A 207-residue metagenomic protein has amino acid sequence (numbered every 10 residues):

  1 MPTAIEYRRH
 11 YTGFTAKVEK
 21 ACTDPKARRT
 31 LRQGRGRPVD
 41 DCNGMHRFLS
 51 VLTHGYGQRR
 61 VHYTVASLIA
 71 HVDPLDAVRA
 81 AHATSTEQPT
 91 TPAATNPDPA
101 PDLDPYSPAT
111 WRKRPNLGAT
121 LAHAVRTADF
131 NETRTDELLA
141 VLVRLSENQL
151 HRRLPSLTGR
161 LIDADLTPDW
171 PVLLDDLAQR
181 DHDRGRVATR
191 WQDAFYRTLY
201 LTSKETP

Functional and structural regions predicted by a protein language model:
Y7, Y11-L68, V72-P207: Basic, alpha-helical nucleic-acid-binding regions used in initiation and control of genome expression
